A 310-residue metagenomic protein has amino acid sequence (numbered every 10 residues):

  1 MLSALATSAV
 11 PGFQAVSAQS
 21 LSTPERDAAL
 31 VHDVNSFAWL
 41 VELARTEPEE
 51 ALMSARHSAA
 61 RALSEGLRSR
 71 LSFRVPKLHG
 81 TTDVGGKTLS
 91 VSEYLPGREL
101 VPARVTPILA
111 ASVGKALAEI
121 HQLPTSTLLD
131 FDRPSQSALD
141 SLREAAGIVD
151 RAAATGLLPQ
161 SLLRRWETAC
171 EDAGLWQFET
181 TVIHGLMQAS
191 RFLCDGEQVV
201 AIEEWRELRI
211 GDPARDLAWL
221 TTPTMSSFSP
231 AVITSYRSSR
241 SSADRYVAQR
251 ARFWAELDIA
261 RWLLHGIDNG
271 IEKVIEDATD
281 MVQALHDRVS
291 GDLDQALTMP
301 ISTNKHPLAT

Functional and structural regions predicted by a protein language model:
M1-V10, V289-T310: Regulatory N- and C-terminal appendages and interdomain linkers associated with kinase/kinase-like NTP transferase
L2-S8, E42-G86, V101-K115, E119: A conserved alpha-helical element in kinase catalytic cores
S8-N35: ATP-binding glycine-rich phosphate-binding loop
P24-V34, L40-V41, C170-R215: Active-site acidic catalytic loop and adjacent metal/ATP-binding pocket of ATP-dependent phosphoryl transfer enzymes
R74-K77, T81, E99-G156, T180 (+2 more regions): A cross-family kinase active-site recognition segment
G85-R98: Conserved short submotifs of the Hanks-type protein kinase catalytic core that shape the nucleotide-binding pocket
D195-D244: Active-site Asp-x-Gly
T224-V289: A conserved long alpha-helix in the C-terminal portion of kinase-like catalytic domains
